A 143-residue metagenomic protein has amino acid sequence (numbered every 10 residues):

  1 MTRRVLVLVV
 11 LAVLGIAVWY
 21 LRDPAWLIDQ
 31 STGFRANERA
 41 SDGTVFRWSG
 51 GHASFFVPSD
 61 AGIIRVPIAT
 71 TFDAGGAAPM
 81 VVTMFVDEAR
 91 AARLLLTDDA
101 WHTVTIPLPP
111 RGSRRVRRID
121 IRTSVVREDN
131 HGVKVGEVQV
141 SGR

Functional and structural regions predicted by a protein language model:
R3-I63, A69-G75, S124-R143: Glycan-recognition and processing domains
S54, R93, T103-T105, R118 (+2 more regions): Well-ordered beta-strand positions in beta-sheet-rich domains
S54-F56, R65-P67, T83, T105 (+1 more regions): Beta-strand secondary-structure signal
D60, G75-M80, A100, S113-R115 (+1 more regions): Short loop/turn segments at connectors of secondary-structure elements within structured domains
I63, P110-T123: Noncatalytic modules at the cell exterior or secretory-pathway interfaces, chiefly beta-strand-rich lectin/adhesion
I63-R65, P79-V81, R93: Exposed beta-strand and adjacent loop surfaces of beta-rich binding modules that mediate intermolecular recognition
G76-R90: Short, surface-exposed beta-strand/strand-loop-strand elements in extracellular ectodomains
A91-G112: Extracellular carbohydrate recognition and processing domains and analogous Trp-centered ligand-binding platforms
